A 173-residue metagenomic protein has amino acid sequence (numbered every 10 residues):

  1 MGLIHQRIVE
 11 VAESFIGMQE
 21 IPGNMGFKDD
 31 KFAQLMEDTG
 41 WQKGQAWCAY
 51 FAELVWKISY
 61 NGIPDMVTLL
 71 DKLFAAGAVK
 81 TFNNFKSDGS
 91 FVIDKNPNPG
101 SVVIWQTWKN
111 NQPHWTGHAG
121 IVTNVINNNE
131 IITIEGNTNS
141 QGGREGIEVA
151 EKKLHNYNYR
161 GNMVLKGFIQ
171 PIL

Functional and structural regions predicted by a protein language model:
M1, I16, P22-M25, T39 (+7 more regions): Feature targets compositionally biased, intrinsically disordered low-complexity regions with long contiguous runs
M1-G62: N-terminal capping segments
G2-V9, G62-G143: ...with weaker cross-activation on analogous glycine-rich loops/strands in unrelated enzymes
G17, I21, T68, K80-T81 (+3 more regions): Intrinsic disorder/low-complexity signature
D29-D30, G77, K153-H155: Helix N-terminus capping/helix-initiation residues
K31-F32, M66-L69, A150, G161: Terminal low-complexity, poorly structured segments
L35-T39, G44, Y50, L54 (+4 more regions): Surface-exposed loop/turn and secondary-structure junction residues enriched for glycine/proline
I126-L173: Active-site signature of cysteine proteases
